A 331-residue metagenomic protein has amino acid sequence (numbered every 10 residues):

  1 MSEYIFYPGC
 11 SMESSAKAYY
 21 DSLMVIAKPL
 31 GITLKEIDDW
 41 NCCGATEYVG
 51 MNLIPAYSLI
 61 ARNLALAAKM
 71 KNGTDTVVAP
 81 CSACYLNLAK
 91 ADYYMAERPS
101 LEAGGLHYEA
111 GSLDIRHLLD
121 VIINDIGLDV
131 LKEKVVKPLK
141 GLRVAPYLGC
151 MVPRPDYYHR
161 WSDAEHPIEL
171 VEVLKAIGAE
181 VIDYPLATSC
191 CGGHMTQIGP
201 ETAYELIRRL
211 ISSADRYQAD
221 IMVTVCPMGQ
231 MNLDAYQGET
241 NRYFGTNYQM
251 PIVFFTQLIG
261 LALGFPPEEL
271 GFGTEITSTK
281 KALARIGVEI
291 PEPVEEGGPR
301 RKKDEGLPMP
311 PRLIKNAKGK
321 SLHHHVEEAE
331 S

Functional and structural regions predicted by a protein language model:
M1-S331: Iron-sulfur cluster-binding electron-transfer modules in prokaryotic oxidoreductases
